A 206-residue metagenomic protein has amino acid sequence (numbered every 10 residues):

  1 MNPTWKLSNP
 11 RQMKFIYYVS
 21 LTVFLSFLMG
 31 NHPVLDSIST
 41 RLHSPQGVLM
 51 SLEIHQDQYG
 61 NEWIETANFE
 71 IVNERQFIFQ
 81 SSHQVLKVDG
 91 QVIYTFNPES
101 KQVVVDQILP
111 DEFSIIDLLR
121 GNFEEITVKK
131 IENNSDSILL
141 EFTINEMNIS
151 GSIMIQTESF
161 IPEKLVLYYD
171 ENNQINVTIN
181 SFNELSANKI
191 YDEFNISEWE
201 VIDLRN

Functional and structural regions predicted by a protein language model:
M1, W5, L25-W63, N73-E74 (+1 more regions): N-terminal leader/targeting segments and the immediate start of mature chains
N2-P3, P10-I16: Positively charged n-region of N-terminal signal peptides that target proteins for export
F15-S26: Sec-dependent N-terminal signal peptides
L52-Q56, I78-S82, I138-N145, K164-Y168: Short beta-strand segments that buttress and anchor functional surface loops
E62-T66, S81-S82, D89-G90, M147-S152 (+2 more regions): Short, surface-exposed coil-to-beta transition loops
A67-F113, N172-I175: An acidic-aromatic
I108-S135: Flexible, surface-exposed loop/linker segments and immediately adjacent secondary-structure boundaries
N134-S137, I144-S150, E158-N206: Non-transmembrane domains of secretory- and envelope-associated proteins
